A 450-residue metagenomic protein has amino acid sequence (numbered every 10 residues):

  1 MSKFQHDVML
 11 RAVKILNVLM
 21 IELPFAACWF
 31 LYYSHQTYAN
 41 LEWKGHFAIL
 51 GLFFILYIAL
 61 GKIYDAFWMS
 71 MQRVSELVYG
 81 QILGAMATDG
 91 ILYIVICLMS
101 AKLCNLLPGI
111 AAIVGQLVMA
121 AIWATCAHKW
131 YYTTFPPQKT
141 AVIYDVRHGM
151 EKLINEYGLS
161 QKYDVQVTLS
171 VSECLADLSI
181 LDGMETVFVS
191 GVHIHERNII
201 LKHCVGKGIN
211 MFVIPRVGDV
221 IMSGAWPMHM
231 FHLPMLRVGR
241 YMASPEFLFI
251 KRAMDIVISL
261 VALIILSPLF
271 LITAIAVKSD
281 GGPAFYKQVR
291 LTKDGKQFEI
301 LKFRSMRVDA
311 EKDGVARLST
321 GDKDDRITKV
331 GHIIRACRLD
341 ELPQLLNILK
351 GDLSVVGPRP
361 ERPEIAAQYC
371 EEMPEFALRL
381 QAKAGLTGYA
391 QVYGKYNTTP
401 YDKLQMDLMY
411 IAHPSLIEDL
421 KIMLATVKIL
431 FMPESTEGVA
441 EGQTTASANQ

Functional and structural regions predicted by a protein language model:
M1-P24, C126-S267, E437-G438, G442-Q450: N-terminal hydrophobic signal-anchor/signal peptide
M1-Y132, Q450: Signature of alpha-helical transmembrane segments in polytopic membrane proteins
Q81-A85, P137-K152, P283-M306: Membrane-cytosol interface motif
A124-P137, A274-F285: Aromatic-capped interface at the extracytoplasmic side of an N-terminal signal-anchor transmembrane helix
G218-D219, Y286-R326, L386-Q405: Short, glycine-rich, amphipathic interfacial segments at transmembrane boundaries or analogous
F247-A310, N347, L416, I422-Q450: A hydrophobic, helix-centered structural microdomain
T320-K383, I422-L430: A short, structured surface patch at a secondary-structure boundary
E375-Q450: C-terminal terminal-structure detector
